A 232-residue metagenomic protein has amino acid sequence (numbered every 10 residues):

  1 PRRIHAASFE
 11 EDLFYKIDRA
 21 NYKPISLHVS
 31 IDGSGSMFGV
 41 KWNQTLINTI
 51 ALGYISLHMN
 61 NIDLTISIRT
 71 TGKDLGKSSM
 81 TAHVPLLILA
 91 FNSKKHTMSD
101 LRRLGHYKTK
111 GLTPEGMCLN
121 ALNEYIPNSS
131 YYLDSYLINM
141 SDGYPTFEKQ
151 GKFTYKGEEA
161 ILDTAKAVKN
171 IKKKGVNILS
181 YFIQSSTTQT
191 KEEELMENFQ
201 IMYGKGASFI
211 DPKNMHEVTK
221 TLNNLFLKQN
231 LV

Functional and structural regions predicted by a protein language model:
P1-V232: Acidic, glycine-rich A-domain
